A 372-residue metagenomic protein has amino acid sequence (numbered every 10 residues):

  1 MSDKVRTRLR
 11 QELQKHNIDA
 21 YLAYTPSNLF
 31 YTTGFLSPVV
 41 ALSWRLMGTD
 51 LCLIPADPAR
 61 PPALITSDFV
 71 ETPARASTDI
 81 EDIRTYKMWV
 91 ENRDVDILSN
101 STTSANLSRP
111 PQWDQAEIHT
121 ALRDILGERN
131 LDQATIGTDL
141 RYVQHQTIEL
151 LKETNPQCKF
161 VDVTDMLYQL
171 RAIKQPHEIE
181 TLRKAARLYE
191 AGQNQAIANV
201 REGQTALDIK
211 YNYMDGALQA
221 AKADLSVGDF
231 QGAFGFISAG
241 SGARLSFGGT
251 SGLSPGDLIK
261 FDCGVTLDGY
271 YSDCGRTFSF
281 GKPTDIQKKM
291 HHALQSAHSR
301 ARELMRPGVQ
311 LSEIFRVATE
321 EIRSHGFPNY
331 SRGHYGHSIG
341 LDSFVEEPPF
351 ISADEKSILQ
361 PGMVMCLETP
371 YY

Functional and structural regions predicted by a protein language model:
M1-Y372: Active-site neighborhoods and metal-handling regions in enzymes and metal-associated proteins
